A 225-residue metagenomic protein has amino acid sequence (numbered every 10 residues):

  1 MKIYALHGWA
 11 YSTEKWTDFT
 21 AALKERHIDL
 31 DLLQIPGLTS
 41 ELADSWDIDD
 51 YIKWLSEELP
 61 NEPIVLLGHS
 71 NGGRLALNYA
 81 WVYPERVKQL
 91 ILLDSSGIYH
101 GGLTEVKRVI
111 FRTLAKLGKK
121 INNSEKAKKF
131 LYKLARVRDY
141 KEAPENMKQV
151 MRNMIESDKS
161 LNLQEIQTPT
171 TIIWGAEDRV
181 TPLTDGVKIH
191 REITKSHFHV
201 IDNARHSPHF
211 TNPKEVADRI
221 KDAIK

Functional and structural regions predicted by a protein language model:
M1-S40: Conserved HGGG/HGGXW glycine-rich cap/lid loop of the alpha/beta-hydrolase fold
T17, D31-L67, D218: Active-site loop/oxyanion-hole signature of alpha/beta-hydrolase fold enzymes
G68-G72, A76: Gly/Ala-rich beta-loop-alpha elbow adjacent to hydrolase catalytic centers
L77, W81, K88-K120: Flexible "cap/lid" loop of the alpha/beta hydrolase fold
K116-T168: Conserved alpha/beta-hydrolase catalytic His-Asp/Glu region
I166, I172-W174, D178: Short beta-strand/loop motif that positions the catalytic acidic residue of the alpha/beta-hydrolase fold
R179-D185: Conserved alpha/beta-hydrolase "acid-adjacent" motif
A204-P213: Catalytic histidine-centered segment of alpha/beta-hydrolase-like enzymes
